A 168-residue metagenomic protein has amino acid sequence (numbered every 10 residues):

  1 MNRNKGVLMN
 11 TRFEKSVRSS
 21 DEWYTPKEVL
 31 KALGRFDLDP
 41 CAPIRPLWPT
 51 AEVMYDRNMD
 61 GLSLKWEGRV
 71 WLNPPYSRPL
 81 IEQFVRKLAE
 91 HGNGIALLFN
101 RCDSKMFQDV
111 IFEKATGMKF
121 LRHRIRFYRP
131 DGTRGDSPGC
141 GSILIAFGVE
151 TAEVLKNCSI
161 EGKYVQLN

Functional and structural regions predicted by a protein language model:
M1-N168: Class I S-adenosyl-L-methionine-dependent methyltransferase catalytic core
